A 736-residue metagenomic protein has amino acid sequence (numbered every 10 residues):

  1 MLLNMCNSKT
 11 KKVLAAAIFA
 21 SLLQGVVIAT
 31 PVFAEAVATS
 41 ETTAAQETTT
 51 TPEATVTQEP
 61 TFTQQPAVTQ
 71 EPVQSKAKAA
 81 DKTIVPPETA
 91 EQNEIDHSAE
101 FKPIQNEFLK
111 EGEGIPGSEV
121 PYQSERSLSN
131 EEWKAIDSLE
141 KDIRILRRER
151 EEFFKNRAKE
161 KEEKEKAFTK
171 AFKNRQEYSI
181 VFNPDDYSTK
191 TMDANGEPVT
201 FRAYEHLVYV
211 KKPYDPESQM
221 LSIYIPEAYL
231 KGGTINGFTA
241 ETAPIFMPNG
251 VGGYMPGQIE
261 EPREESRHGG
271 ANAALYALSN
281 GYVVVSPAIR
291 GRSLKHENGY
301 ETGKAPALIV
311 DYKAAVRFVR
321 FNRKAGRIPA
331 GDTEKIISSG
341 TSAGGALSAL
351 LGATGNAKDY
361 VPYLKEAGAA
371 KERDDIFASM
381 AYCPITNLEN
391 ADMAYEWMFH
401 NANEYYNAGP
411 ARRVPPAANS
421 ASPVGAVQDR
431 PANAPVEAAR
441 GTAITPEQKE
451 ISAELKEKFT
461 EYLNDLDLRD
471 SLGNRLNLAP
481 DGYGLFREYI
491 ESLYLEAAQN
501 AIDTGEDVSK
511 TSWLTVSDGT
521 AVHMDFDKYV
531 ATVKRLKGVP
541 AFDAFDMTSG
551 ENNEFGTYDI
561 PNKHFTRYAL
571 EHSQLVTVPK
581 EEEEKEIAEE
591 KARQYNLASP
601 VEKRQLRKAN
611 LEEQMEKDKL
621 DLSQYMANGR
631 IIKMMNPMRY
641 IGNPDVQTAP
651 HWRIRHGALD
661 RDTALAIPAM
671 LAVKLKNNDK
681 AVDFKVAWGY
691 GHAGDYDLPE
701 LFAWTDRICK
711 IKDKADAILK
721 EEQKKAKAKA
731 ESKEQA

Functional and structural regions predicted by a protein language model:
V32-I145, S732-K733: Low-complexity, acidic Ser/Thr/Pro-rich repeat tracts that form intrinsically disordered stalk/linker regions of very
E88, E100-I235: A domain-start/cap signature at the N-terminus of enzymes
G237-G252: Short beta-strand element of the alpha/beta-hydrolase
P248-V310, T354, Y690-G691: Cap/lid segment of the alpha/beta-hydrolase catalytic domain
T302-G326: Alpha/beta-hydrolase active-site loop
F321-N401: Primarily recognizes the serine-hydrolase "nucleophile elbow" in alpha/beta-hydrolase and SGNH/GDSL folds
M393-F555: Non-catalytic, alpha-helical, charged scaffold/linker segments that couple or flank catalytic or architectural cores
T504-E721, K725-K729, K733: C-terminal subdomain of alpha/beta-hydrolase-fold enzymes, centered on the catalytic histidine and its supporting
